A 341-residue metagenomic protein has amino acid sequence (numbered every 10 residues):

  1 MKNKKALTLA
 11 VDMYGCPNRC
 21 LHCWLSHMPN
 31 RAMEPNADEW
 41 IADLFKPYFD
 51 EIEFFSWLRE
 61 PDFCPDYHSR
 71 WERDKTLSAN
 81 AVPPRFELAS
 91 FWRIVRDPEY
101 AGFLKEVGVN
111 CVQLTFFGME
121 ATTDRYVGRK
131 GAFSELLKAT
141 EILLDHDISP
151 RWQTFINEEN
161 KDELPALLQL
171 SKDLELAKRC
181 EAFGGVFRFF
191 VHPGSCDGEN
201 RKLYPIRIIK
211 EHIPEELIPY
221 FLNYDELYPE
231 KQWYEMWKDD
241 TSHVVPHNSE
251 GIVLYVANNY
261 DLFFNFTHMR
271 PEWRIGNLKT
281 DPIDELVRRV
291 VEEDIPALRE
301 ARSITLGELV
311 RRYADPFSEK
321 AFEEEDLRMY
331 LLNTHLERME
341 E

Functional and structural regions predicted by a protein language model:
M1-E39: Canonical Radical SAM [4Fe-4S] cluster-binding loop centered on the CxxxCxxC motif and its immediate flanking residues
A6-T8, E51-F55, R85-E87, C111-Q113 (+3 more regions): Structural preference for beta-strand elements that scaffold enzyme active sites
R19, Y48-E51, V82, F103 (+2 more regions): Short loop/turn motifs at secondary-structure junctions
M28-D43, R59-C111, F116-T122, R129-S134 (+3 more regions): Canonical radical SAM enzyme core domain
A32-M33, F117, R129-L137, E141-N258 (+2 more regions): Radical SAM enzyme [4Fe-4S]-AdoMet core and its adjacent flexible, acidic and glycine-rich loops/tails across
L44-R59: Short Fe-S-cluster ligation motifs
D261-E341: Flexible mid-to-C-terminal extensions adjoining Fe-S/redox cofactors in radical SAM and related proteins
